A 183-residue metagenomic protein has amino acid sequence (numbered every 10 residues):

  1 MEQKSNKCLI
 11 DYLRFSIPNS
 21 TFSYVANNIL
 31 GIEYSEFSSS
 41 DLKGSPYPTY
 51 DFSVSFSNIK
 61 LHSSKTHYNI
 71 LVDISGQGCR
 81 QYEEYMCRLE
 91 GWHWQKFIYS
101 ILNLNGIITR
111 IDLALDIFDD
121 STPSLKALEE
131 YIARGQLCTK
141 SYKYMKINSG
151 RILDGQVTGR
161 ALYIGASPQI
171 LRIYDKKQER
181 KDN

Functional and structural regions predicted by a protein language model:
M1-D182: Structured, helix-rich domain cores that form ligand/interaction pockets
